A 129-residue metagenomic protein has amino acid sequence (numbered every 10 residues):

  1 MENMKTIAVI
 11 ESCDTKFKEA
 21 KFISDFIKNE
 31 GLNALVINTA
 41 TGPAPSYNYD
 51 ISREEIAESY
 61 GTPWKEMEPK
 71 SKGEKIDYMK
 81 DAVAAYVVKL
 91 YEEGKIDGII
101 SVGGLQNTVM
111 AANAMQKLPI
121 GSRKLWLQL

Functional and structural regions predicted by a protein language model:
E2-P43, G98, T108-K117, G121-Q128: N-terminal phosphate-binding or glycine-rich loops at protein starts, especially the Walker A/P-loop of NTPases
T6-S12, M67-K75, Y91, I96-G103 (+1 more regions): Short glycine-rich or small-residue beta-strand-to-loop segments that form or flank ligand, phosphate, metal/Fe-S
P45, Y49-S52, V102, T108: Catalytic-core regions of core metabolic enzymes, especially those transforming organic acids/acyl-group intermediates
Y47-K95: Phosphate/nucleotide-donor binding subsite
D81-V83, V87-Q116: Beta-alpha junction/loop-to-helix N-cap segments that form part of ligand/metal-binding clefts
